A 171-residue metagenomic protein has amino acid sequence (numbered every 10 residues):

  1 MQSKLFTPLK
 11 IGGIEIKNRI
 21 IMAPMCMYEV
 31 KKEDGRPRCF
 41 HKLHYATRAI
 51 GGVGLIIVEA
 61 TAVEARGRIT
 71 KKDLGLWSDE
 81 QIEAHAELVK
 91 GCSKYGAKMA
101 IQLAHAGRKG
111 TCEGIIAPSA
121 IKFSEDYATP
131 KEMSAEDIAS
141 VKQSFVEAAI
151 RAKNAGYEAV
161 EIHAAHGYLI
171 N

Functional and structural regions predicted by a protein language model:
M1-I21, C92: N-terminal amphipathic alpha-helix/helix-capping segment at the start of soluble metabolic enzymes
I11-G12, I20-R38: N-terminal binding-site loop/beta-alpha segment at the start of enzyme catalytic domains that lines or forms
R19-I21, L55, G96-A100, A159-E161: Structural preference for beta-strand elements that scaffold enzyme active sites
M22, R48, G52, C92 (+2 more regions): Conserved, mostly hydrophobic/aromatic
K32-T47, L74-K94, A135-I150: Glycine-rich anion/phosphate-binding loops
H41-E64, N154-A159: Catalytic domains of carbohydrate-active enzymes, especially glycoside hydrolases
I57-I82, L103-I115, E161-N171: Glycine-rich, proline-tolerant flexible connector loops at the mouths of alpha/beta enzymes
K98, A104-Y157: Non-globular sequence segments
